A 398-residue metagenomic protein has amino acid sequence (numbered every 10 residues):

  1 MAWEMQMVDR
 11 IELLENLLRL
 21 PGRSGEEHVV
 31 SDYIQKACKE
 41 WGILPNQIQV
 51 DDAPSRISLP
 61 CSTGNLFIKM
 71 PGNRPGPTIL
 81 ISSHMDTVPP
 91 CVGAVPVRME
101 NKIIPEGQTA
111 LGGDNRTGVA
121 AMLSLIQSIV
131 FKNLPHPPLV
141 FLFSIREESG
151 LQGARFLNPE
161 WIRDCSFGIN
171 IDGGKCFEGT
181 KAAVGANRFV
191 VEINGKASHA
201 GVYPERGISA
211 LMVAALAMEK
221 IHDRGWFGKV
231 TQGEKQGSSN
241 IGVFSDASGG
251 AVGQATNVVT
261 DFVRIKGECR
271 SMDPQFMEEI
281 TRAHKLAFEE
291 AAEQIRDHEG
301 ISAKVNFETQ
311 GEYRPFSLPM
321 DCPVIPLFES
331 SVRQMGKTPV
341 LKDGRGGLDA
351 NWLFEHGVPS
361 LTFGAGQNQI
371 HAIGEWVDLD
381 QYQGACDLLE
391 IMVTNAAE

Functional and structural regions predicted by a protein language model:
A2-H28, G311, N368-A372: N-terminal capping segment at the start of a domain
R10, S58, K337-A396: Zn-dependent metallopeptidase/amidohydrolase metal-coordination segment
P21, V92-G93, K102-T109, R146-S302 (+1 more regions): Midchain, well-structured core segments that form catalytic/ion-binding scaffolds
R23-R74: A non-catalytic alpha/beta surface segment that caps or lines the substrate-entry region of metallo-dependent hydrolase
P54, S62-P71, P75-F143, G384: Active-site metal-coordination/substrate-binding segment of hydrolases, especially metallo-dependent peptidases
P54-R56, M85-T87, L142-G150, G173-K175 (+2 more regions): Acidic, glycine-rich active-site loops and adjacent beta-strand->loop/helix elements that engage anionic groups
M212-F227, D273-E278, R282-L286, E290 (+2 more regions): His/Asp/Glu-rich mid-to-C-terminal helical/loop segments that flank catalytic regions of hydrolases
R314-S331: Short, low-order "capping/linker" segments at domain edges
